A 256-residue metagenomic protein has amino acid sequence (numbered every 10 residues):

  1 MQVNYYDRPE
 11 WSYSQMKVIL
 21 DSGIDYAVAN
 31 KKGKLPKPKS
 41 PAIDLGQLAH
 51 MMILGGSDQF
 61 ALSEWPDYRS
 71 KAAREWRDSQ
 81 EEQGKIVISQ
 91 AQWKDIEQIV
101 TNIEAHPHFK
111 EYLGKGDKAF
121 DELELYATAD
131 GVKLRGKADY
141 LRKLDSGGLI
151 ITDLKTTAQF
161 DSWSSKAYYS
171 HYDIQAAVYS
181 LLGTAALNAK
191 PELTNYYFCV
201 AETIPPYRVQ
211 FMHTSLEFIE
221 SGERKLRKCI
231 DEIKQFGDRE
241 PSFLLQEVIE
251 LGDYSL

Functional and structural regions predicted by a protein language model:
M1-G136, E247-D253: Metal-dependent nuclease catalytic cores that hydrolyze phosphodiester bonds in DNA/RNA, characterized by
K37-P38, E82-I88, Q159-H171, S215-E217: Short histidine-centered catalytic/ligand-binding loop motif
D44, K133-R135, H171-I174, V178 (+1 more regions): Short, well-structured alpha-helical interface segments that form or flank functional binding sites
H50, Y140, L226: A residue-level signal for conserved active-site and pocket-lining positions in enzyme catalytic cores
I53-S57, T156-Q159, T184-N188, K234: Hydrophobic/aromatic-lined pockets within catalytic cores
Q90-W93, Y168-S170, V178-L256: Metal-dependent nuclease catalytic regions and adjoining charged, substrate-binding loops involved in nucleic-acid end
F109-L113, R142-L149, T184-T194: Secondary-structure boundary elements
F120, L125-D173: Non-catalytic protein-protein interaction segments used by genome-maintenance enzymes to assemble and couple activities
